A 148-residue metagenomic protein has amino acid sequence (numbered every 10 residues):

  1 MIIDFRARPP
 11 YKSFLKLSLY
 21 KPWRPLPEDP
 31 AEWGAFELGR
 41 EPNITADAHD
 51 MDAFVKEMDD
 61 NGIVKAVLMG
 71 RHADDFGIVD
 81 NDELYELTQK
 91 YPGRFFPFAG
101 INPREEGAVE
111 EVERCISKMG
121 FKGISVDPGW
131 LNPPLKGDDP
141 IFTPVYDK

Functional and structural regions predicted by a protein language model:
M1-K148: Helix-coil boundary/capping segments in enzymes
